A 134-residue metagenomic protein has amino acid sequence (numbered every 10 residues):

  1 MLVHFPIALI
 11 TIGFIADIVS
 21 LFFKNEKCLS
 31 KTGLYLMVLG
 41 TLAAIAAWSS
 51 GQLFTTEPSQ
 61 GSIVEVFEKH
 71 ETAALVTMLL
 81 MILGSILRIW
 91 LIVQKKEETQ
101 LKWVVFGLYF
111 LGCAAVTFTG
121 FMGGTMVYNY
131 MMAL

Functional and structural regions predicted by a protein language model:
M1-L134: Polytopic transmembrane helical bundles with strong interfacial aromatic enrichment
